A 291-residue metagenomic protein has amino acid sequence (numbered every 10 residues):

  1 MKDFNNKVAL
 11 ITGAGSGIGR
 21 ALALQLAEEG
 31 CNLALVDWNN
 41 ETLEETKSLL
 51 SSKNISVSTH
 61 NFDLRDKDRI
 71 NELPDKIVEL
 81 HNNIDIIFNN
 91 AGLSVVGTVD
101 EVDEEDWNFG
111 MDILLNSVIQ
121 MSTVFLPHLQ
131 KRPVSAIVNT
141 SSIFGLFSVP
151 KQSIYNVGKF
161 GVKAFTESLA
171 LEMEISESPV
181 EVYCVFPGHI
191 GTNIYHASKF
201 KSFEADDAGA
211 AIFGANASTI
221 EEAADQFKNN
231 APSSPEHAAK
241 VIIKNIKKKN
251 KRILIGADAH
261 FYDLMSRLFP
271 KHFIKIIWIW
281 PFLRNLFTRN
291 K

Functional and structural regions predicted by a protein language model:
V8, G15-G17: Conserved glycine-rich cofactor-binding loop
E29-E45: Conserved glycine-rich Rossmann-like NAD(P)H-binding loop of the short-chain dehydrogenase/reductase
N40-E41, N61-E72, E104: The beta1-alpha1 cofactor-binding region of Rossmann-like NAD(H)/NADP(H)-dependent oxidoreductases
T98-V99, D103-M111: Substrate-binding pocket helix/loop in short-chain dehydrogenase/reductase
S122, G158: Active-site helix of classical SDR
S142: Residue(s) in the substrate-gating loop at a strand-loop-helix junction that position the organic substrate next
I175-I253: SDR active-site lid
